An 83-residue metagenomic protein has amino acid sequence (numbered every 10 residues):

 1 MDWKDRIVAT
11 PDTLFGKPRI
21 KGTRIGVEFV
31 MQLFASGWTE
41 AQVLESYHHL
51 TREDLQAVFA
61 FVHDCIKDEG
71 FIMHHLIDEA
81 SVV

Functional and structural regions predicted by a protein language model:
M1-F15: Basic, low-complexity segments
G22: Anion-recognition interface
I25-V83: Long, charge-rich, low-complexity alpha-helical segments
